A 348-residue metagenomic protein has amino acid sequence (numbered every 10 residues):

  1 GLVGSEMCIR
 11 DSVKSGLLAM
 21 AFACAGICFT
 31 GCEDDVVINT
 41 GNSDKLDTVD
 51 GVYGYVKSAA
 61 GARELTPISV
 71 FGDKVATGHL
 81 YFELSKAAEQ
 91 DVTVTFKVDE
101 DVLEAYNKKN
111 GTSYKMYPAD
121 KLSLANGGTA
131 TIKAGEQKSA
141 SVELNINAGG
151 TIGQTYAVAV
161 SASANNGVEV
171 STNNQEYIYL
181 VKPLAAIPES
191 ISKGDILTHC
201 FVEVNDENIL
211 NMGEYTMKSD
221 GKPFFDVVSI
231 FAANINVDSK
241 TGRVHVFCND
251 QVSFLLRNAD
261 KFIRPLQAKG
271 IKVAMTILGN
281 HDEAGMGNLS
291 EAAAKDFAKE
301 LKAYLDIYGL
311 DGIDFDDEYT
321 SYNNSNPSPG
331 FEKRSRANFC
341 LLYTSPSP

Functional and structural regions predicted by a protein language model:
L2-D11, Y343-P348: Conserved small/polar residues in nucleotide/adenosyl-binding loops
V3, L18-A19, D47, T66 (+2 more regions): Compositionally biased amphipathic helical and low-complexity segments enriched in hydrophobic
C28-G31: C-terminal motif of bacterial Sec signal peptides marking the signal peptidase cleavage site
E33-S219: Acidic/polar, low-complexity intrinsically disordered N-terminal segments immediately downstream of a Sec signal
A134-Q137, G309, P348: Alpha-helical hinge/cap motifs
I191-E207, G221-S345: Chitinase-like catalytic core of GlcNAc-active glycosidases
